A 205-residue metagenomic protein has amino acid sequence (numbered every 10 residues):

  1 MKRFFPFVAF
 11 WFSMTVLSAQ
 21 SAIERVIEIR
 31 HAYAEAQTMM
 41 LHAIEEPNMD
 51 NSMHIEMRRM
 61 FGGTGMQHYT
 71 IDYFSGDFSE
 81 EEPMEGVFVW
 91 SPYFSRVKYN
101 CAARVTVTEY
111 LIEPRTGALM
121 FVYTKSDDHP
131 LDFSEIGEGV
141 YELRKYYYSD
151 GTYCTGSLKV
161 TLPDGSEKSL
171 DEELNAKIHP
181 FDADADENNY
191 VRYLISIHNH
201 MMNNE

Functional and structural regions predicted by a protein language model:
F4-T15: Sec-dependent N-terminal signal peptides
S21-E205: Buried hydrophobic residues that stabilize the cores of well-folded domains
